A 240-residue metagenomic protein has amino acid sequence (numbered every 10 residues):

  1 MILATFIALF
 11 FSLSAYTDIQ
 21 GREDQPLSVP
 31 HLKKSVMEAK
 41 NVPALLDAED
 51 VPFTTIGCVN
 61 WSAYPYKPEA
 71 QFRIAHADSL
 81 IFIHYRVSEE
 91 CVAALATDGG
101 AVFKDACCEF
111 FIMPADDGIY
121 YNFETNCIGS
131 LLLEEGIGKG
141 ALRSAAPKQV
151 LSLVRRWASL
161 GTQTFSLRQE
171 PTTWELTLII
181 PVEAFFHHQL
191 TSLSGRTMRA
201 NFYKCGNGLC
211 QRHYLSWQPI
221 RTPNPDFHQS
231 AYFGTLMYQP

Functional and structural regions predicted by a protein language model:
M1-D24: Bacterial Sec-dependent N-terminal signal peptides
Y16-P240: Structural preference for beta-rich elements and adjacent junctions enriched in aromatics
